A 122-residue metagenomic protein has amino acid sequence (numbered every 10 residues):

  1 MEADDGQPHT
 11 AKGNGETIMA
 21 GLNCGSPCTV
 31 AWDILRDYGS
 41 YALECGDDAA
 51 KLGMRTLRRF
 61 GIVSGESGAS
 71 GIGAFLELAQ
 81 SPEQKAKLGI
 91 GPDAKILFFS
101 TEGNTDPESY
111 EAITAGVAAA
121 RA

Functional and structural regions predicted by a protein language model:
M1-D37, A86-A122: Glycine-rich phosphate/pyrophosphate-binding loop at beta-loop-alpha junctions
P27-G91: Active-site-adjacent helical/loop segments in soluble small-molecule enzymes
